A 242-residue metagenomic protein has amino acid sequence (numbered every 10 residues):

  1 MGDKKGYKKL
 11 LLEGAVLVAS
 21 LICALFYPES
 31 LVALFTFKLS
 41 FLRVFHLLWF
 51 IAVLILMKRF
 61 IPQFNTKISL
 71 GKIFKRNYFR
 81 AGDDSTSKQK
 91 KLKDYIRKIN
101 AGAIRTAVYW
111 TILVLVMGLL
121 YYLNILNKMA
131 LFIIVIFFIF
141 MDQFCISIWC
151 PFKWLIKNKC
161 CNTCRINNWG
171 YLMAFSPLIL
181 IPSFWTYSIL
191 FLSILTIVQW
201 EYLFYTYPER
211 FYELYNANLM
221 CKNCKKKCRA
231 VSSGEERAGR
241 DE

Functional and structural regions predicted by a protein language model:
E13-E29, F35-K72, Y122-I125, F132-C145: Hydrophobic alpha-helical membrane-embedded segments
L17-I22, F138-I146, C160-S183, L195-T196: Hydrophobic alpha-helical membrane segments
W49-M57, I133-F144, L178, S183-T206: Alpha-helical membrane-embedded segments
F60-I73, F144-L155, E201-N218: Juxtamembrane/interface segments at transmembrane-helix termini
R76-N100, C160-Y171: Short membrane-interface loop/juxtamembrane segments of multi-pass integral membrane proteins
A103-G118, N167-L180: Core segments of transmembrane alpha-helices that mediate helix-helix packing or line hydrophobic substrate/ligand
Y109-I133: Membrane-helix boundary elements
K157-P177, F191-E242: Cytosolic/matrix-facing juxtamembrane and C-terminal tails of multi-pass cellular membrane proteins
